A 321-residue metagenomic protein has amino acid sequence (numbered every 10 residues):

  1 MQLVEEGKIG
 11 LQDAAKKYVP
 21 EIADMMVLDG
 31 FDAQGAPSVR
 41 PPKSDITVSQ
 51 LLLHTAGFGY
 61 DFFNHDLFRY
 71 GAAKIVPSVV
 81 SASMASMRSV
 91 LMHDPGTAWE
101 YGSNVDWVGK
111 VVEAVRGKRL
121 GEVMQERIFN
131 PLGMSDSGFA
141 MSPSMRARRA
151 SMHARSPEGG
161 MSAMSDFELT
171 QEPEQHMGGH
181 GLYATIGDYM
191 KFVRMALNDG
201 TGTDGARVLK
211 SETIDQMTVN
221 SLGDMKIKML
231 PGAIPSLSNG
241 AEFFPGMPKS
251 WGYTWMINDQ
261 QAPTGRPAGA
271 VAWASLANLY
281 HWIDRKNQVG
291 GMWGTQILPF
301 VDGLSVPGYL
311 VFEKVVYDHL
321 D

Functional and structural regions predicted by a protein language model:
K17-G265: Short, surface-exposed loop or secondary-structure junction motifs that flank catalytic or metal-binding residues
T264-A272: Short, hydrophobic/aromatic-rich segments at coil-to-beta transitions
S275-A277: Short, small/polar residue-rich loop motifs at catalytic or cofactor-binding pockets
Y280-W282, Q288-L298: Short, well-ordered beta-strand elements
L298-G308: A short acidic/glycine-rich loop-to-helix N-cap element
V306-D321: Surface-exposed amphipathic alpha-helical segments
